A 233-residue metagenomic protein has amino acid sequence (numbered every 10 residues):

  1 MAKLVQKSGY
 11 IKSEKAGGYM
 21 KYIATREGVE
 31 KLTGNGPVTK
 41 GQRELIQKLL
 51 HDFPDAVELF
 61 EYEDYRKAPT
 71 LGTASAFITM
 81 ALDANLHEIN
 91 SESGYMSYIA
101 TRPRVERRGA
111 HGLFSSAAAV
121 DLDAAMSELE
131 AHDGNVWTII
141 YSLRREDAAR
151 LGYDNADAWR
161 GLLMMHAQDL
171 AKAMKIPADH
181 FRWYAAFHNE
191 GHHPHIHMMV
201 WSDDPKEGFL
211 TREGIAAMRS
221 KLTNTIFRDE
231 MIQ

Functional and structural regions predicted by a protein language model:
M1-P194, M199-Q233: N-terminal nicking endonuclease/strand-transfer module with a His-rich metal-binding environment and a catalytic Tyr
